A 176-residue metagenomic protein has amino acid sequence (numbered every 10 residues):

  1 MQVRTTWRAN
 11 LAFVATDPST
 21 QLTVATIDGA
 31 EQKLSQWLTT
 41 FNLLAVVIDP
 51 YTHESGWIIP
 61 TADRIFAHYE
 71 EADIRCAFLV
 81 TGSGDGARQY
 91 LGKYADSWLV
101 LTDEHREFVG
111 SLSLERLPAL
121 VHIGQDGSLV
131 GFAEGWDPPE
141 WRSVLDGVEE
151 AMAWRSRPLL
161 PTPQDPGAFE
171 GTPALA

Functional and structural regions predicted by a protein language model:
M1-L43, W57, A67-R75, R88-Y94 (+2 more regions): Non-globular targeting/processing and membrane-anchoring segments
T23-V24, V47, H122: Hydrophobic beta-strand positions
F41, I48-T52, S83: Short pre-active-site segment immediately N-terminal to redox-active cysteine/selenocysteine motifs in thiol-based
V47-T61: Conserved redox-active cysteine motifs that mediate thiol-disulfide chemistry, especially di-cysteine Cys-X(1-2)-Cys
A72-A87, D96-H105: Thiol-based oxidoreductase modules, predominantly thioredoxin-like and allied folds used for disulfide exchange
P118-E134: A short, hydrophobic beta-strand/beta-hairpin element that forms part of a small beta-sheet core
